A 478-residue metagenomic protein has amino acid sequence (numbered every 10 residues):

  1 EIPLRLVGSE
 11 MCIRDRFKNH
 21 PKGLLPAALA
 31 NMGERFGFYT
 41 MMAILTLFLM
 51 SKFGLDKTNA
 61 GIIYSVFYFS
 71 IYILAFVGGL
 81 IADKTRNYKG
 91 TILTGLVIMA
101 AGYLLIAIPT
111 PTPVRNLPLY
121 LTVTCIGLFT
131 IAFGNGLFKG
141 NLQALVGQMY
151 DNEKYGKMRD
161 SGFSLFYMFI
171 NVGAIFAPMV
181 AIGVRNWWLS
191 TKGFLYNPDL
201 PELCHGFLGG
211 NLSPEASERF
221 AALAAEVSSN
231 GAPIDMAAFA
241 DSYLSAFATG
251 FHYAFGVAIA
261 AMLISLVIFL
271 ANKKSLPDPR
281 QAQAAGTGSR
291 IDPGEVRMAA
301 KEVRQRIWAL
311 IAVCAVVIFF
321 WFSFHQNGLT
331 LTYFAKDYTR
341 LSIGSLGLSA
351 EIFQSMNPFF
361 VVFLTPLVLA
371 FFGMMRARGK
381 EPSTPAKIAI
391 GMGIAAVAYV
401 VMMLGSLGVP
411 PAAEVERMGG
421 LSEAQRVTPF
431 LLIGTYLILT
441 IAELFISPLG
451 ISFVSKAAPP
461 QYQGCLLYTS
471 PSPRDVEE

Functional and structural regions predicted by a protein language model:
E1-G8, I13, Y468, P473-E478: Single conserved hydrophobic/aromatic residue that forms the stacking wall/gate of nucleotide- or nucleobase-binding
S9-E10, R14-K22, N152-D160, A181-S349 (+2 more regions): Intracellular loop-helix junctions on the cytosolic face of multi-pass helical membrane proteins
H20-A43, L310-S323, L437: Pair of pore-lining "gating" transmembrane helices in MFS-fold secondary transporters
S65-L80, F359-L367: Central cavity-lining transmembrane alpha-helices of secondary-active solute carriers, predominantly the Major
K84-L96, M374-I390: Cytoplasmic membrane-interface "Motif A"-like loop-to-helix N-cap segments of 12-TM Major Facilitator Superfamily
V97-N116, I394-P411: C-terminal ends and interior cores of transmembrane alpha-helices in multi-pass membrane transporters/permeases
L119-F138, G419, V427-A442: Hydrophobic core of transmembrane alpha-helices in multi-pass small-molecule transporters, especially MFS/SLC-type
S164-P178, S470, R474: Glycine-rich segments within core transmembrane alpha-helices of 12-TM secondary carriers
